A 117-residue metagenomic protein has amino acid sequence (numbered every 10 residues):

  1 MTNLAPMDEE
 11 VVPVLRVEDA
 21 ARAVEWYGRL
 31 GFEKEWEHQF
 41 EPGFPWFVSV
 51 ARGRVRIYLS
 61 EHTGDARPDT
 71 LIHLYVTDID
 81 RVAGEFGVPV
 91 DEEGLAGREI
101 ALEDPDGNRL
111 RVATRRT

Functional and structural regions predicted by a protein language model:
M1, E25-R29, D80-G84: Replace "anionic and nucleotidyl ligands
M1-V24, T70-I72, A113-T117: N-terminal beta-strand motif that seeds the catalytic metal site of vicinal oxygen chelate
T2-L4, Q39, D91: Residues embedded in well-ordered secondary-structure elements
E9-E18, V48-A51, H62-V88, E92-E103 (+1 more regions): Vicinal oxygen chelate
D19-A20, R29, Q39, V82: Intrinsically disordered, low-complexity regions enriched in Ser/Pro/Gly/Gln/His and often acidic
G28-E35, V88: Conserved acetyl-CoA-binding loop of GNAT-fold acetyltransferases
K34-T70, R109-R115: Conserved short beta-strand elements that form part of the metal-binding/catalytic scaffold of enzyme active sites
